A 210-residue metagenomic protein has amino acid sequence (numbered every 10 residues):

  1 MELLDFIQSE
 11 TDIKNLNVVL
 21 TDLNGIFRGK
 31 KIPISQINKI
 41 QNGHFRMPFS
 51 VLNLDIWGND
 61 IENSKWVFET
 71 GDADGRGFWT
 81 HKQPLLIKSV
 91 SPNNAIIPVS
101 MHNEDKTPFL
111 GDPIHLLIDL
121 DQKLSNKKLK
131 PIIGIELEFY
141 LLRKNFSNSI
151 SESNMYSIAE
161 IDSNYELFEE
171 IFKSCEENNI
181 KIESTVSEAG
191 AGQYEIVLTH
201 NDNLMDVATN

Functional and structural regions predicted by a protein language model:
M1-N210: Glycine-rich, acidic/polar active-site loops that bind/position phosphate-bearing ligands
